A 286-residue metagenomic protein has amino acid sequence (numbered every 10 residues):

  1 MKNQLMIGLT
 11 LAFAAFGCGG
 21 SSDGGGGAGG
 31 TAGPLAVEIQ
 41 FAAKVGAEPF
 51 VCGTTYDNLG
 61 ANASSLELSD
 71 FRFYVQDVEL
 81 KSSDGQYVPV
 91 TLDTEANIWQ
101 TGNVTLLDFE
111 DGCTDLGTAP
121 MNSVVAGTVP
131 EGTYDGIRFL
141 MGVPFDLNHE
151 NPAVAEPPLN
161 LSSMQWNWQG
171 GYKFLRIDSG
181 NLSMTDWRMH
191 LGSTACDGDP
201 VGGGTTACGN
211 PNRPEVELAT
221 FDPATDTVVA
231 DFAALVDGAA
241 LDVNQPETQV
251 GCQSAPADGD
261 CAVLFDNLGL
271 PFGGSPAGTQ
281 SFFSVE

Functional and structural regions predicted by a protein language model:
M1-F16: Sec-dependent bacterial lipoprotein signal peptides
F16-A32: Ser/Thr-rich, Pro/Gly/Ala-heavy low-complexity intrinsically disordered linkers and tails of secreted extracellular
T31-E286: A short, solvent-exposed, low-complexity linear motif enriched for acidic/polar residues with Pro/Gly/Ser/Thr
